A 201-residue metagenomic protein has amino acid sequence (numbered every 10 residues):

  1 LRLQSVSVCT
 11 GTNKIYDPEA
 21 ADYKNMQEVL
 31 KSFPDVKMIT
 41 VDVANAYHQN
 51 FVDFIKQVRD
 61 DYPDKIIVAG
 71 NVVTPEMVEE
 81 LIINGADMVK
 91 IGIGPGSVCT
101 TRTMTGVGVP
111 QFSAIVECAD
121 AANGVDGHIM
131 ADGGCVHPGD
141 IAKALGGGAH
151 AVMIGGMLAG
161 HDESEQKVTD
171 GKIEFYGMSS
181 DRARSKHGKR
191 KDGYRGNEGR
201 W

Functional and structural regions predicted by a protein language model:
L1-H128, G156-H161, Q166: Active-site entrance/lid segments in N-terminal catalytic domains of soluble metabolic enzymes
G106-A131, C135-W201: Alpha/beta catalytic cores of nucleotide-metabolism and tRNA/nucleoside-modifying enzymes
